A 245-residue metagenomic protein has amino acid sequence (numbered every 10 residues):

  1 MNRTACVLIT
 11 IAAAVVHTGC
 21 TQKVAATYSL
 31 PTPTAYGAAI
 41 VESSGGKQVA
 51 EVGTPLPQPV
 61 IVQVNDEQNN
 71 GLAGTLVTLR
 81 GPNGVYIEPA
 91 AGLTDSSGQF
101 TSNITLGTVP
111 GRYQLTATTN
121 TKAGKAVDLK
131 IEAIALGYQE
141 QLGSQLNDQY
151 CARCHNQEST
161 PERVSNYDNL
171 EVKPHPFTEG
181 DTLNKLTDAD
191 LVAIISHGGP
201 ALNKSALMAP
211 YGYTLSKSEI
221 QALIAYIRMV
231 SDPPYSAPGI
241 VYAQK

Functional and structural regions predicted by a protein language model:
M1-T18: Sec-dependent bacterial lipoprotein signal peptides
H17-Q139: The feature marks long extracellular or luminal low-complexity segments
L93, G137, K185, T214-L215: Short, conserved sequence motifs enriched in acidic/basic residues, glycine, and aromatics that mark functional "hot
E132-N147, A237-P238, A243-K245: Electrostatic cytochrome c docking/interface patches
G143-E158, M208, L223-I227: The canonical Cys-X-X-Cys-His
S144, N156-V192, Y211: Gly/Gly-Pro-rich "capping" loops immediately C-terminal to redox-active cysteine motifs in periplasmic/lumenal
Y167, E171-F177, H197-Q221, I227-V230 (+1 more regions): Axial heme c-ligation environment in periplasmic c-type cytochrome domains
